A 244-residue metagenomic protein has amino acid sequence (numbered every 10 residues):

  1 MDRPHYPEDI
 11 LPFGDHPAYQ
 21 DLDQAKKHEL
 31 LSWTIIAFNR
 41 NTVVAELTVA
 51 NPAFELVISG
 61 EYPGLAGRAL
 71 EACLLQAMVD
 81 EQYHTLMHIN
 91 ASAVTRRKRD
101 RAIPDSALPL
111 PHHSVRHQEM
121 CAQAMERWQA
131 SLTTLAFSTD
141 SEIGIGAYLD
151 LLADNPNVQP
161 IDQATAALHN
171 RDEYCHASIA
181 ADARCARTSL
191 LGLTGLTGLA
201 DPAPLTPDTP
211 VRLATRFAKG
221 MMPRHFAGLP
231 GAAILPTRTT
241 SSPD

Functional and structural regions predicted by a protein language model:
M1-D244: Non-heme di-metal
